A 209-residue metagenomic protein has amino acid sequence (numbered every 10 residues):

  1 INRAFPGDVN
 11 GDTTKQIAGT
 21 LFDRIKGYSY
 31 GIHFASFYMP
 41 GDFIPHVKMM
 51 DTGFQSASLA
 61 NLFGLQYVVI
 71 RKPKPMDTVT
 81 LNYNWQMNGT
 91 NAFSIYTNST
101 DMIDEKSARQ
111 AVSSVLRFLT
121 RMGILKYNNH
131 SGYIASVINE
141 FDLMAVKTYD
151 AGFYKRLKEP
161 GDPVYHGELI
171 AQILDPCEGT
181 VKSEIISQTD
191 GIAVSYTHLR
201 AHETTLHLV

Functional and structural regions predicted by a protein language model:
I1-V209: Structured catalytic-domain cores with a bias toward divalent-metal coordination
